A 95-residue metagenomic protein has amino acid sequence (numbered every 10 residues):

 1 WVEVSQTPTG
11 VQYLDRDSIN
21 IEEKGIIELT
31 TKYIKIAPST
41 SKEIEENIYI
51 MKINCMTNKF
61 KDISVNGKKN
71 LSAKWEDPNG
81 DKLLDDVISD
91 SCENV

Functional and structural regions predicted by a protein language model:
W1-V95: N-terminal secretory-pathway/extracellular module detecting exported/lumenal segments and adjacent signal-anchor/first
